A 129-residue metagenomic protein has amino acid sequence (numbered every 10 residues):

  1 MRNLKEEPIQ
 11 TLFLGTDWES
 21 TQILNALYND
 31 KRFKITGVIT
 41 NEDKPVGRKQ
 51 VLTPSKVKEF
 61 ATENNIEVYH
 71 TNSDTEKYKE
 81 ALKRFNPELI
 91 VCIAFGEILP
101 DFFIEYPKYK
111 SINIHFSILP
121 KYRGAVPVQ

Functional and structural regions predicted by a protein language model:
M1-Q129: One-carbon transfer enzymes
